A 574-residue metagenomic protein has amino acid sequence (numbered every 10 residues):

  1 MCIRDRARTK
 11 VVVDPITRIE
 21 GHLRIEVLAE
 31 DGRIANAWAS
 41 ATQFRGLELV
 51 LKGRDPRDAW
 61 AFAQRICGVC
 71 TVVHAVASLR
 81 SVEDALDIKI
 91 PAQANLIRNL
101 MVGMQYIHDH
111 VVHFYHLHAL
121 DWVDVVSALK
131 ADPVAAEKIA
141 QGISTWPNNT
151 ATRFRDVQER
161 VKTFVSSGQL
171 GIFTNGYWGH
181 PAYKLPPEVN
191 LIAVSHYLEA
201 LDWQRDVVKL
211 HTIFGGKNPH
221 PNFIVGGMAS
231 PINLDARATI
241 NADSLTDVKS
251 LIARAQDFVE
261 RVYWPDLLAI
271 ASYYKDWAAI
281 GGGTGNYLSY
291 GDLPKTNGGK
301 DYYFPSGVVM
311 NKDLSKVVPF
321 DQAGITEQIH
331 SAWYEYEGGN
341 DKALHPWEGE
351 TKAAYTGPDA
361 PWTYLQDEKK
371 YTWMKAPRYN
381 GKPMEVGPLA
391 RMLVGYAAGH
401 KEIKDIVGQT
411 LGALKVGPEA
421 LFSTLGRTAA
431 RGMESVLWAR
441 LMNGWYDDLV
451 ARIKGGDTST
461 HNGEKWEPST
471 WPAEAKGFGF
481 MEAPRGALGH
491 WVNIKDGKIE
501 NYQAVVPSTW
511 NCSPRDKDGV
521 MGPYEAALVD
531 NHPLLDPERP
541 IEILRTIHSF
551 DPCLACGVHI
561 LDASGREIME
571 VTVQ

Functional and structural regions predicted by a protein language model:
R4-R485, K495-D496, N501, V506-Q574: Active-site bordering "gate/hinge" segments that shape substrate access to catalytic or cofactor-binding pockets
